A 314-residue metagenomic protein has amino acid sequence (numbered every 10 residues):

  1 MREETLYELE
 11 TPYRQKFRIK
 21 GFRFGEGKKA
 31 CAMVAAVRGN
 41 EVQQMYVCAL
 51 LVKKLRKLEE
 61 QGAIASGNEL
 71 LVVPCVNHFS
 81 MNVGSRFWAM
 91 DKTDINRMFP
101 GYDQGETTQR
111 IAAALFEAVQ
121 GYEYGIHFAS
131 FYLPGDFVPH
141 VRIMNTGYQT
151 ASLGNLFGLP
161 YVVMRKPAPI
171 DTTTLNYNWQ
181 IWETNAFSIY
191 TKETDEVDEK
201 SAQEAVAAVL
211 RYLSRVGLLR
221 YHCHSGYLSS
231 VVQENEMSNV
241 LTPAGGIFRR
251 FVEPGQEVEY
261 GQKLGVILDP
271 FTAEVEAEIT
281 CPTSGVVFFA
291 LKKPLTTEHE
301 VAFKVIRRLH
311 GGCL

Functional and structural regions predicted by a protein language model:
M1-L314: Structured catalytic-domain cores with a bias toward divalent-metal coordination
